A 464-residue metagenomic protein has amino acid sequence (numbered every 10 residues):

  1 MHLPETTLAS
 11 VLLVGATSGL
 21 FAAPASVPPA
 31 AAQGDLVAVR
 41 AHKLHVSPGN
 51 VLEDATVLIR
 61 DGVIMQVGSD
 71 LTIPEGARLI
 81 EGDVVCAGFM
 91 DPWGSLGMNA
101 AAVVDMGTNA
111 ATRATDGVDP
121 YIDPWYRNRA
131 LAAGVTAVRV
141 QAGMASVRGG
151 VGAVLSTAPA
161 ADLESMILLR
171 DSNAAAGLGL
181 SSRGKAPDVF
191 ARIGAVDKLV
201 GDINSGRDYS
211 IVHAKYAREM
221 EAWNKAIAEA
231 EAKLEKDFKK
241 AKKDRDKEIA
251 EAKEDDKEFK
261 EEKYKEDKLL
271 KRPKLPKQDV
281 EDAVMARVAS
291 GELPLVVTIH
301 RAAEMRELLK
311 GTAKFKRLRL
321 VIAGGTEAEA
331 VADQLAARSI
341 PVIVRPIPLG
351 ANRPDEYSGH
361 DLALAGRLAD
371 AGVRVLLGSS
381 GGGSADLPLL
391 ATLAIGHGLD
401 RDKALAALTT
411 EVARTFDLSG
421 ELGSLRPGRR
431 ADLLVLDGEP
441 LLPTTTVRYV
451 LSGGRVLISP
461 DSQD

Functional and structural regions predicted by a protein language model:
T7-G19: Bacterial N-terminal signal peptides
S26-A31, L44-T56, G68-S69, D400-L408 (+1 more regions): Acidic, glycine-enriched loop/beta-strand segments at the rims of small-molecule binding/catalytic pockets
V37, T72-P120, P124, A132: Replace "His-x-His-based motif
H42, V57, G62, G82 (+9 more regions): Divalent metal-coordination and catalytic microenvironments
A101-V103, G107-A114, P294, A336 (+1 more regions): His/Asp/Glu-enriched, well-ordered alpha-helical/loop segment that forms or immediately abuts the divalent-metal
A102-V118, E231, K240-D244, E248-A252 (+2 more regions): Active-site gating loops and adjacent loop-to-helix segments of metal-dependent hydrolytic enzymes
A133-R319: Polyanionic/metal-chelating signatures
T312-R319, A336-I343, G372-R374: Glycine-enriched alpha-helix->loop->beta-strand junction motifs that scaffold or abut catalytic
